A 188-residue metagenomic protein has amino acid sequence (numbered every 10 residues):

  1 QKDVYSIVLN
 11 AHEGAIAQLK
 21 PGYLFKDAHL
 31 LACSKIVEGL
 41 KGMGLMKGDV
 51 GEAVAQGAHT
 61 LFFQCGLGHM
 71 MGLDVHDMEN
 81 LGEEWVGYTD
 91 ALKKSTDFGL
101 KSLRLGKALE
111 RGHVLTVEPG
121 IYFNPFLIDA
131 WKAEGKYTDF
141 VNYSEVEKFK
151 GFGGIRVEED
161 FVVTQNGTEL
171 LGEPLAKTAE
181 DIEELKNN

Functional and structural regions predicted by a protein language model:
Q1-N188: Active-site neighborhoods and metal-handling regions in enzymes and metal-associated proteins
